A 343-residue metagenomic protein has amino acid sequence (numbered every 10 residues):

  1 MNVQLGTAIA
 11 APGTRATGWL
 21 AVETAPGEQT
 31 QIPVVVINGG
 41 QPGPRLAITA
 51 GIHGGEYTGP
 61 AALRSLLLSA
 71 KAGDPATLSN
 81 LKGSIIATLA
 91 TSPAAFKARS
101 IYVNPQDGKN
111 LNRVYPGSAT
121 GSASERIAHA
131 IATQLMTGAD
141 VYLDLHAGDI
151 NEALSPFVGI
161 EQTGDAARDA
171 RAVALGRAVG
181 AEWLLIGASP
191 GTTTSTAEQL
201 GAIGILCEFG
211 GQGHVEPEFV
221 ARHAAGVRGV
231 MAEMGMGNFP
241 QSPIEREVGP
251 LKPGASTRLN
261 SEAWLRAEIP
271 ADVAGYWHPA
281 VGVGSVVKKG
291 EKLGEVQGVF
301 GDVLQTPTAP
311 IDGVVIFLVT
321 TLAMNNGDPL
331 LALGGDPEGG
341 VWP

Functional and structural regions predicted by a protein language model:
M1-P343: Structured catalytic-domain cores with a bias toward divalent-metal coordination
